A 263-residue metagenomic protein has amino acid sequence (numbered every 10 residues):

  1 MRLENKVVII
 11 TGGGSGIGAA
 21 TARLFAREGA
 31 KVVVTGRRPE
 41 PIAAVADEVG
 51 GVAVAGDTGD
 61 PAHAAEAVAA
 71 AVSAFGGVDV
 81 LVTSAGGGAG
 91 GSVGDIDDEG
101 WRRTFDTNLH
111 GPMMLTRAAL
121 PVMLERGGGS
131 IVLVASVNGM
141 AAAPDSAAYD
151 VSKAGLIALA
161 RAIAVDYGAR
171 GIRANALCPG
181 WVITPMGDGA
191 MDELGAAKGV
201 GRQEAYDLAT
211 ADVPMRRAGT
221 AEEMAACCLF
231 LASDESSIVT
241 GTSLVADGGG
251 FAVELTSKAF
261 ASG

Functional and structural regions predicted by a protein language model:
V7, G12-S15: Conserved glycine-rich cofactor-binding loop
S92-V93, G100-F105, I131, A209: Substrate-binding pocket helix/loop in short-chain dehydrogenase/reductase
T116, S152, A160: Active-site helix of classical SDR
P121, V165-D166, S237: Alpha-helical segment proximal to the catalytic Tyr-Lys
S136: Residue(s) in the substrate-gating loop at a strand-loop-helix junction that position the organic substrate next
G168, R173, V239-G241: Short, small/polar-rich loop/turn modules that mediate ligand/substrate recognition or access, typified
L229, T240-G263: Short C-terminal tail/terminal secondary-structure segment of NAD(P)H-dependent dehydrogenase/reductase domains
